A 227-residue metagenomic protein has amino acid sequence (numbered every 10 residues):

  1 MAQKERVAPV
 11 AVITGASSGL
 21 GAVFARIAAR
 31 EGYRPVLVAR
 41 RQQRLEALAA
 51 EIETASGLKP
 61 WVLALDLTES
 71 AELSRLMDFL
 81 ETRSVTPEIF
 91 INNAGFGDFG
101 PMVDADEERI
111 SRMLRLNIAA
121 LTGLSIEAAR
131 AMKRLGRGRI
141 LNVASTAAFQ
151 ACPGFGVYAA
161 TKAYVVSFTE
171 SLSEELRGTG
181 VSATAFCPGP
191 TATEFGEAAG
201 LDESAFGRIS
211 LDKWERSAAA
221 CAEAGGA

Functional and structural regions predicted by a protein language model:
S17-S18: Conserved glycine-rich cofactor-binding loop
E31-A47: Conserved glycine-rich Rossmann-like NAD(P)H-binding loop of the short-chain dehydrogenase/reductase
N93-D98: Conserved NAD(P)H cofactor-binding loop of Rossmann-fold oxidoreductase domains
P101-M102, D106-L114: Substrate-binding pocket helix/loop in short-chain dehydrogenase/reductase
S125, T161: Active-site helix of classical SDR
S145: Residue(s) in the substrate-gating loop at a strand-loop-helix junction that position the organic substrate next
S173-A227: SDR active-site lid
